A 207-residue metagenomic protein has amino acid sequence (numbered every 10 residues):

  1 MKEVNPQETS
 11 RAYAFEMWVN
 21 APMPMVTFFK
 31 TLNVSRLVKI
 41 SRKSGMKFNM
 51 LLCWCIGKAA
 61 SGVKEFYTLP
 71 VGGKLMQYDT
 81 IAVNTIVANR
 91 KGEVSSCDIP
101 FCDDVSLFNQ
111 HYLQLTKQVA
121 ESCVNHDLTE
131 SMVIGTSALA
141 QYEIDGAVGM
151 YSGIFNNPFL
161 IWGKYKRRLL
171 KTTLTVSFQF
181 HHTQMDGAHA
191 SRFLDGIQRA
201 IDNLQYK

Functional and structural regions predicted by a protein language model:
M1, L169-K171, Q198-K207: Charged, conformationally dynamic linker/hinge segments that couple catalytic or nucleotide-dependent chemistry
M1-K47: N-terminal beta-alpha "docking/capping" segments at the starts of catalytic domains in thioester/acy l-group-handling
M25-F29, L37-K43, V94-S106, M185: Acyl-group handling in specialized metabolite and lipid biosynthesis
L37-G62, L174-F193: Acyl activation and transfer enzymes in specialized metabolism, enriched for ANL adenylate-forming modules
F66-D98, T129-E130: Small-residue-rich loop/turn and linker elements
N89-I144: Helical lid/core segments from catalytic subdomains that handle acyl or acyl-like groups
L115-C123, D127, L160-I161, S177-F180 (+2 more regions): Plant-skewed but cross-kingdom recognition/interaction modules and surfaces
A147-Q179, T183-M185, A190-D195: Intrinsically disordered, low-complexity linker/assembly segments
